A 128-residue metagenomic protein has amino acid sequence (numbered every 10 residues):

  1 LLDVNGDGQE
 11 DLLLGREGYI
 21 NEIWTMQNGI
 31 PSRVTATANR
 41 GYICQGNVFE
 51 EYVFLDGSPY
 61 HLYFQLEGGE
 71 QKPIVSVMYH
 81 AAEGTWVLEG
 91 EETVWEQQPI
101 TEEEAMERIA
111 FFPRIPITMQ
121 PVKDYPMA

Functional and structural regions predicted by a protein language model:
L1-V4, A38-Q45: Short, exposed beta-strand/loop patches in secreted or surface proteins that constitute
V4-G15, G46-E51: Acidic/hydrophobic-patterned starts of short beta strands in beta-sheet-rich repeat architectures
G15-R16, M26, I43-C44, L66 (+1 more regions): Generic beta-strand structural signal
R16-E17, A38: Residues that line or immediately flank small-molecule/substrate-binding pockets and catalytic motifs
G18-I20, S58: Surface-exposed loop/turn positions within WD40 beta-propeller blades
I20-T35, F64-E67: Beta-propeller blade repeat segments, especially FG-GAP/WD-type strand-to-loop junctions in 6- to 7-bladed propeller
R33-N39, P73-M78: Beta-propeller fold detector
G46, E51-A128: Acidic, small-residue rich beta-repeat scaffolds with periodic aromatic anchors
